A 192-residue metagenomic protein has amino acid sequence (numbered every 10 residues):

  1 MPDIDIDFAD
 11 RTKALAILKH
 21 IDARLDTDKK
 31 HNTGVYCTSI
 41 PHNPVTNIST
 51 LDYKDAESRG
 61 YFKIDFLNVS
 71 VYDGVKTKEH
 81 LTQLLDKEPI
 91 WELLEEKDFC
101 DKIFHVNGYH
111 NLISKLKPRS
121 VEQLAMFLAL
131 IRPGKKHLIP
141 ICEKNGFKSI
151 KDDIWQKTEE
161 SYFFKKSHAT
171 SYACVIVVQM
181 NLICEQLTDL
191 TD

Functional and structural regions predicted by a protein language model:
M1-D192: Mg2+-dependent phosphoryl-transfer active-site scaffold
